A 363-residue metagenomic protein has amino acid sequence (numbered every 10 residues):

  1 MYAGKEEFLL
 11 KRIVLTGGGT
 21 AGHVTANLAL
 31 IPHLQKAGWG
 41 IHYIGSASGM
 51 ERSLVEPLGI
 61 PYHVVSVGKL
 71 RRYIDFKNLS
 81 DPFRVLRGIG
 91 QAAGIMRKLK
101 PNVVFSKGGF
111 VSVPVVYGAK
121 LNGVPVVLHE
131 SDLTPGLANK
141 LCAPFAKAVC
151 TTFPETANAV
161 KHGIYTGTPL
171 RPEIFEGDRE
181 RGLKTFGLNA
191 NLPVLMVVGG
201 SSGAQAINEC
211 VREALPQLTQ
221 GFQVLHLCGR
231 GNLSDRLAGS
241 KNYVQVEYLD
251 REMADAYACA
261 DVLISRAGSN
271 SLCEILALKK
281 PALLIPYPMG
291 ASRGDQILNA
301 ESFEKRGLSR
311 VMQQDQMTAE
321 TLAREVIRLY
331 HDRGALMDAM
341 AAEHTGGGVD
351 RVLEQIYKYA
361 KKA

Functional and structural regions predicted by a protein language model:
R12, G40, M50, P61 (+1 more regions): Active-site-proximal region of nucleotide-activated glycan assembly enzymes, centered on histidine/acidic-rich loops
R12-G17, Q35-R84, A93, D315: Conserved nucleotide-sugar phosphate-binding/catalytic loop shared by glycosyltransferases and other
G49, L54-L58, R179-K184, L188-L263 (+2 more regions): Donor-nucleotide binding loops and adjacent catalytic segments primarily of GT-B fold Leloir glycosyltransferases
Q91-F105, S112-V127, K140, P144-F145: Glycosyltransferases and closely related glycan-assembly transferases that use nucleotide-activated donors
P101-V103, A258-C273, K280-P281: Acidic donor-binding loop of glycosyltransferase active sites
R306-Q313, M317-G334: C-terminal "capping" alpha-helix adjacent to the active site of nucleotide-linked donor transferases in cell-envelope
R328, T345-A363: C-terminal alpha-helical cap of glycosyltransferases
G334-G346: A short, well-ordered alpha-helix in the C-terminal region of glycosyltransferases
